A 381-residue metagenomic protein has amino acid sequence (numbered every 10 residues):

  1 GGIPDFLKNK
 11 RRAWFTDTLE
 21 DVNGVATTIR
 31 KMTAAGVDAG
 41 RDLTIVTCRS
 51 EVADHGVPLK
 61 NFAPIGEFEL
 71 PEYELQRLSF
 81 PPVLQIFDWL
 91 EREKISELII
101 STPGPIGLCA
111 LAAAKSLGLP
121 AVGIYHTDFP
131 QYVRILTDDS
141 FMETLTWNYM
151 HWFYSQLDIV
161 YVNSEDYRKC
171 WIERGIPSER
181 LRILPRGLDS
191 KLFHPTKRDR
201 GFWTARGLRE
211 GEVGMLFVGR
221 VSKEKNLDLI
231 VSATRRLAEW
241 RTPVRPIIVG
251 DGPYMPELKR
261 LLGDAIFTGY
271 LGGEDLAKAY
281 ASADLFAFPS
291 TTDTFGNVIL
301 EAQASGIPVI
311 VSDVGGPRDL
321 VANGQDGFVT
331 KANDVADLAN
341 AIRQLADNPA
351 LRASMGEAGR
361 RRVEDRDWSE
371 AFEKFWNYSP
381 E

Functional and structural regions predicted by a protein language model:
W14, T204, L208-K225, V231-R235: Conserved donor-binding/catalytic core segment of Leloir-type glycosyltransferases
R49, D166, G187: Carbohydrate-associated surface elements
P120-V122, Q131-W152: Nucleotide-sugar donor phosphate/pyrophosphate-binding loop at the beta->alpha transition of glycosyltransferases
M255-D275: Nucleotide-activated donor-binding/catalytic signature segment of Leloir-type glycosyltransferases, i.e., the conserved
T291: Aromatic "clamp/platform" in nucleotide-sugar-dependent glycosyltransferases that forms part of the donor/acceptor
P308-V311: Short hydrophobic beta-strand element within catalytic cores of glycosyltransferases and related nucleotide-activated
N323-G324, F328-V335, Q344-P349: Conserved acidic donor-binding segment of nucleotide-sugar-dependent glycosyltransferases
D337, Q344, L351-D365: A short, well-ordered alpha-helix in the C-terminal region of glycosyltransferases
